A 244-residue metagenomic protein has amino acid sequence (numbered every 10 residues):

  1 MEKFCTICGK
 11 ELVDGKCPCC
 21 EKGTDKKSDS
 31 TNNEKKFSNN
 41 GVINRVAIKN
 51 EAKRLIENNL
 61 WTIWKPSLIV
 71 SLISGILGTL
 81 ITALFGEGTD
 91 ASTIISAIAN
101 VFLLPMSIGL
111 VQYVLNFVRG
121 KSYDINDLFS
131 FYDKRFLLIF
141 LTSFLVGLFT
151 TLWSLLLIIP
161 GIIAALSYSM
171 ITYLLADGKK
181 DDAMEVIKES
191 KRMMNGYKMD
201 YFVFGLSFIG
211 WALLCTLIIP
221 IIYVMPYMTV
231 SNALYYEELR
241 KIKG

Functional and structural regions predicted by a protein language model:
M1-L55, R240-G244: Low-complexity, intrinsically disordered extramembrane tails and loops of integral membrane proteins
C8-L12, T62-P66, Y236: A generic structural signal for ordered secondary structure
V13-D14, M199-D200, V224-V230: Short glycine/proline-enriched turn or capping motifs at secondary-structure junctions
N40, T89-Y123, T150-E185, C215-G244: Selective recognition of hydrophobic, aromatic-rich stretches within alpha-helical transmembrane segments of polytopic
I43-I76, S122-L152, A164-L214, G244: Interfacial aromatic "cap" segments that immediately flank transmembrane helices in multipass membrane proteins
K65, I69, A83, E87-I94 (+1 more regions): Alpha-helical transmembrane segments in eukaryotic/viral proteins
S74-G88, L214-T216: Juxtamembrane "helix exit" motif at the C-terminal ends of alpha-helical transmembrane segments in multi-pass membrane
